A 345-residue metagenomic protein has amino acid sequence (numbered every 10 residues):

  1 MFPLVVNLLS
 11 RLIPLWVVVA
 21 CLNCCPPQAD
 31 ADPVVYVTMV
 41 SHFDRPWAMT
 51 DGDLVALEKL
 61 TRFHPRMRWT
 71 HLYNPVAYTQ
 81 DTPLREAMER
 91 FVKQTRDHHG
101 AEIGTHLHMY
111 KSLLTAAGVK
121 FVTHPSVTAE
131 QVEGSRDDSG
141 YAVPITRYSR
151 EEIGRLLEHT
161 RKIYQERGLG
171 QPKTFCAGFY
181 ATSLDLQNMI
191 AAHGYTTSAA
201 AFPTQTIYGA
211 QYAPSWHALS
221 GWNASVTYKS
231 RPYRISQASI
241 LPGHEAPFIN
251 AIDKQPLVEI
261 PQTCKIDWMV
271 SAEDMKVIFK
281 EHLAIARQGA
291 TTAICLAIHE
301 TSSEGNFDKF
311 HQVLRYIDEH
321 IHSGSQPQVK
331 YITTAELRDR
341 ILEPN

Functional and structural regions predicted by a protein language model:
M1-P14: Bacterial N-terminal signal peptides that target proteins for export
R11-N23: Bacterial N-terminal signal peptides
D30-E102, E166, Q171-K173, H320: Active-site beta->alpha N-cap acidic-glycine motif
D32, H98, T197, F202 (+1 more regions): C-terminal domain-boundary segment and adjacent tail
V37-V40, W69-L72, I103-T105, K173-C176 (+4 more regions): Structural recognition of the beta-strand scaffold that forms the well-ordered cores of secreted hydrolase catalytic
M49-E58, P83-F91, I153-E158, E273-L283 (+1 more regions): Well-ordered, non-membrane alpha-helical segments in soluble/globular domains
Y73-S183, P203-A210, C264, C295-E300: Metal-dependent polysaccharide deacetylase catalytic core of the NodB/CE4 family, i.e., the active-site-bearing domain
T174-A290: Active-site-adjacent pocket scaffolds in enzyme catalytic domains
